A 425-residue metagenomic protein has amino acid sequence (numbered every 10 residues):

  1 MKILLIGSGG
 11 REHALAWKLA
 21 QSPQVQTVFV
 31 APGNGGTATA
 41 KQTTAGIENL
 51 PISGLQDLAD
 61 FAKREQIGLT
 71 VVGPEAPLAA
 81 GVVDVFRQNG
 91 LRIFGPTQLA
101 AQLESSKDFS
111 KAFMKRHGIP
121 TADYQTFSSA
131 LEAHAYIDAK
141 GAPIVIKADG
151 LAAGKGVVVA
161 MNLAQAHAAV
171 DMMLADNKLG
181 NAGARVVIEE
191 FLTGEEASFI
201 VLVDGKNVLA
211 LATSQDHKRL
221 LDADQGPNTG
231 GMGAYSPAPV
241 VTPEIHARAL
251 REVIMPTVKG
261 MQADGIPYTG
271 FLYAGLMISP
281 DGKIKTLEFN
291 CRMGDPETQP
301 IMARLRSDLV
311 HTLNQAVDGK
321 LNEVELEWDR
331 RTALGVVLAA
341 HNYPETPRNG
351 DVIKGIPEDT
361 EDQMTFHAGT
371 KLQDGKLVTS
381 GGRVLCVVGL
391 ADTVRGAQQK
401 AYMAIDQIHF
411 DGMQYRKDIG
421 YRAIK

Functional and structural regions predicted by a protein language model:
M1-Q98: ATP-binding N-terminal substructure of ATP-dependent carboxylate-amine bond-forming enzymes
Q21-P23, A38-T39, F94, R116-G118 (+12 more regions): Solvent-exposed alpha-helices and their adjacent loops that cap or buttress functional pockets in soluble metabolic
E48-G54, Q125-S129, A160: Short acidic-hydrophobic, aromatic-tinged amphipathic segments that line or gate anion-handling sites
F94-G156: A conserved helix-loop-beta module that forms one wall/lid of the active-site cleft in ATP-utilizing catalytic domains
V157-T298: Internal nucleotide-binding/catalytic subdomain
L250-L272, N290-D362, L372-Q373: Active-site "cap" helix and flanking loop/linker of ATP-utilizing ligase/carboxylase catalytic domains
T370-D374, T379-K425: Generic C-terminus detector
